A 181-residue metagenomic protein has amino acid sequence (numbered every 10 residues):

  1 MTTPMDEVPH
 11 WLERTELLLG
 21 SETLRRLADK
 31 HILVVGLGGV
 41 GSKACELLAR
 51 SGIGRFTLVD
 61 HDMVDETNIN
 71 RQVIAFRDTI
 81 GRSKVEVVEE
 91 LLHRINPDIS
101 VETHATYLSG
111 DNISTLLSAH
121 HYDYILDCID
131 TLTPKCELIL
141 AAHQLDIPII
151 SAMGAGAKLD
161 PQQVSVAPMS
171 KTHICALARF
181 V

Functional and structural regions predicted by a protein language model:
M1-I32: N-terminal charged helix/coil linker that caps or initiates catalytic domains
H31, D123-Y124: Structural motif
V34-G36, V59: Conserved N-terminal Rossmann-fold NAD(P)-binding element of oxidoreductases
V40: Hydrophobic/small residue at the entry helix of a nucleotide-binding pocket
I53, L58-N96: Glycine-rich phosphate-binding loop and adjoining beta1-alpha1-beta2 segment of Rossmann-like nucleotide-binding folds
A105-Y107: Conserved acidic residues
D111-H121: Short amphipathic alpha-helix with an adjacent loop that forms part of the alpha/beta core around
Y124, C128-V181: E1/E1-like adenylate-forming module used to activate ubiquitin-like modifiers and sulfur-carrier proteins
